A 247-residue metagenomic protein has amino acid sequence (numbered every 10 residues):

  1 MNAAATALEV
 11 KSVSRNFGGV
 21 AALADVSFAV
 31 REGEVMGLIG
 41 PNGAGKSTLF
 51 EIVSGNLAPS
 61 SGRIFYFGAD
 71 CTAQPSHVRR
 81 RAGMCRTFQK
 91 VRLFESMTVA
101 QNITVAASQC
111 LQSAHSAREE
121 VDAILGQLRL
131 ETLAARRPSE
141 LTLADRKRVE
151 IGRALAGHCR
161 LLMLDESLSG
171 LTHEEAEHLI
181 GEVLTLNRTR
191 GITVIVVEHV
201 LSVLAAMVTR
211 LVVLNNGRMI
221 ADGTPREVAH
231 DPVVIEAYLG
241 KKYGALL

Functional and structural regions predicted by a protein language model:
N2-E9, V13-L247: Glycine-rich phosphate-binding loops of nucleotide-dependent enzymes
